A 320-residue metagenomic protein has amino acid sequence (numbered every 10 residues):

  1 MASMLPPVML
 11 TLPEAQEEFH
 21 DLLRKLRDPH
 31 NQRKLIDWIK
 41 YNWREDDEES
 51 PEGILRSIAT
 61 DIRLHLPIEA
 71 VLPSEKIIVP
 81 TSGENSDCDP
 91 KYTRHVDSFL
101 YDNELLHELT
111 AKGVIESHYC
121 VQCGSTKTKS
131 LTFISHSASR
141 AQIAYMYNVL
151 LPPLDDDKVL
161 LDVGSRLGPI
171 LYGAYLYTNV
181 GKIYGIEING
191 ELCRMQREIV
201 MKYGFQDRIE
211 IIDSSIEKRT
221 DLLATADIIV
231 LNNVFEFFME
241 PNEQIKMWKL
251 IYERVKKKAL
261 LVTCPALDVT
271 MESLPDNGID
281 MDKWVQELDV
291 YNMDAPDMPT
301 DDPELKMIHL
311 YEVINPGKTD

Functional and structural regions predicted by a protein language model:
M1-H136, R140-A141, P265, E272 (+4 more regions): Intrinsically disordered, low-complexity glycine/charged-rich regulatory or linker segments that flank or connect
N148-D156: Glycine-rich helix-loop-beta junction characteristic of Rossmann-like nucleotide cofactor-binding loops
D156-R166: Conserved class I S-adenosyl-L-methionine
K158, G181, D227: Conserved acidic residues
G168-V180: Conserved SAM-binding loop of SAM-dependent methyltransferases across substrates and taxa, primarily the Class I
K182-E187: Conserved SAM-binding motif I beta-strand of class I
I188-D320: Domain-level detector for long C-terminal conserved domains
